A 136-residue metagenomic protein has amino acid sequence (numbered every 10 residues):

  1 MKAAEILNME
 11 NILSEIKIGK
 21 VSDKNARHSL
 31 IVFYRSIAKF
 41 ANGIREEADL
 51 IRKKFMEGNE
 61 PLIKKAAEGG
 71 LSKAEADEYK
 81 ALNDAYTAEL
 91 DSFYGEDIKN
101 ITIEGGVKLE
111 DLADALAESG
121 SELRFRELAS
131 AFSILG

Functional and structural regions predicted by a protein language model:
K2-E57: N-terminal interaction modules that seed assembly of large macromolecular complexes
R45-G136: Low-complexity intrinsically disordered segments
